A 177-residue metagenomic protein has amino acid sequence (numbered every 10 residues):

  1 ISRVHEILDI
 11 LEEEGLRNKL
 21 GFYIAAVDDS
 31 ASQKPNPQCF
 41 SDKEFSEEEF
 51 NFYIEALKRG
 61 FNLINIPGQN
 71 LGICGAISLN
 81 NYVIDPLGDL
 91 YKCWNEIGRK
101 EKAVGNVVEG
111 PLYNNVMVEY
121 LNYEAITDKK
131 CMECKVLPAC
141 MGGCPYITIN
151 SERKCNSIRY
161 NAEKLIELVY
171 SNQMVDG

Functional and structural regions predicted by a protein language model:
I1-L87, G98-A103: Radical SAM enzyme [4Fe-4S]-AdoMet core and its adjacent flexible, acidic and glycine-rich loops/tails across
I97-G177: Flexible mid-to-C-terminal extensions adjoining Fe-S/redox cofactors in radical SAM and related proteins
